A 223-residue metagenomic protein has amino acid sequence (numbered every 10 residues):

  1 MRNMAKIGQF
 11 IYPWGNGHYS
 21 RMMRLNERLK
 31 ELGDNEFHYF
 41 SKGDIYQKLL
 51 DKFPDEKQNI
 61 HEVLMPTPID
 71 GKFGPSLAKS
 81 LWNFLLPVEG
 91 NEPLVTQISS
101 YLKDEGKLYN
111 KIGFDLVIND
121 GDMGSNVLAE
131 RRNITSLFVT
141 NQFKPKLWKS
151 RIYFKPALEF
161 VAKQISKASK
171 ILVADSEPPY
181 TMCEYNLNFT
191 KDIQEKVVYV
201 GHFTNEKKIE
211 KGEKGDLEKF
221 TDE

Functional and structural regions predicted by a protein language model:
R2-I7: Extreme N-terminal starter segment of soluble prokaryotic enzymes
F10-M23: A short, glycine/small-residue-rich beta-strand->loop->alpha-helix junction that serves as a flexible
P13, R28-T96: Conserved nucleotide-sugar phosphate-binding/catalytic loop shared by glycosyltransferases and other
Q47-K48, V117-R132: An aromatic- and histidine-rich active-site surface loop
L77-N119, M123: Conserved nucleotide-sugar donor-binding subdomain of glycosyltransferases
L116, E130-L147: Active-site proximal beta-strand in glycosyltransferases
K146-A162: Nucleotide-sugar donor phosphate/pyrophosphate-binding loop at the beta->alpha transition of glycosyltransferases
E159-E223: A nucleotide-sugar donor-handling region in carbohydrate enzymes
